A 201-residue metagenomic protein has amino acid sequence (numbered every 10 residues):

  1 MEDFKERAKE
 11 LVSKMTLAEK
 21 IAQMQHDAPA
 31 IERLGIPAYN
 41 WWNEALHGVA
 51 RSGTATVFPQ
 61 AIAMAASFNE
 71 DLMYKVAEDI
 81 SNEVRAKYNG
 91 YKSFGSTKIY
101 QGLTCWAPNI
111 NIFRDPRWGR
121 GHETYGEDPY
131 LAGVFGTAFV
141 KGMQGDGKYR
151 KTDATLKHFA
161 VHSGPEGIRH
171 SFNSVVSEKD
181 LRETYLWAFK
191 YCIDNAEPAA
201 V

Functional and structural regions predicted by a protein language model:
M1-V201: Glycoside hydrolase catalytic-domain context in secreted enzymes
